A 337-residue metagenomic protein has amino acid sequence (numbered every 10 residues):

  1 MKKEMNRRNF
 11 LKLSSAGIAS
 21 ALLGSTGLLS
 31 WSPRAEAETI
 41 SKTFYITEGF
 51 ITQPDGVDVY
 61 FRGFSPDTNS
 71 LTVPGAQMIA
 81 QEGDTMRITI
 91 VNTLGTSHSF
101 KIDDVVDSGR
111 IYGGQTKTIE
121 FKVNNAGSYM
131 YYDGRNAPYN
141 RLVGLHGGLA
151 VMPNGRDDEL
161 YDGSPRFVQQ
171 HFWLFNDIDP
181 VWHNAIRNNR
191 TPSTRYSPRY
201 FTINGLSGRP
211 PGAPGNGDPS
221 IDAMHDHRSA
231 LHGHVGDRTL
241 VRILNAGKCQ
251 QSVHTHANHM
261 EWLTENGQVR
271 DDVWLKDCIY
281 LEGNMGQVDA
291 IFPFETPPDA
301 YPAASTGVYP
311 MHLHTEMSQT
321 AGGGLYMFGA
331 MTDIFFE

Functional and structural regions predicted by a protein language model:
K3-S108, N188-T239, G324-E337: N-terminal, post-signal-peptide metal-ligating segments of extracellular/periplasmic oxidoreductases, dominated by
L13, E36-T47, Y139-R190, A290-E337: Extended terminal and domain-junction accessory segments
K42-P153, R242-I243, C249-M285, V308-I334: Histidine- and aromatic-enriched segments that form or immediately flank copper-ligand environments
I119-F121, R228-A230, R242, D289-I291 (+1 more regions): Short, well-ordered beta-strand elements within core beta-sheets of diverse protein domains
E120, Y129, P138-E159, R166 (+1 more regions): Amphipathic repeat-derived elements
P165-N258, Y301-H312: A contiguous, surface-exposed recognition patch within enzymatic or periplasmic domains that forms
